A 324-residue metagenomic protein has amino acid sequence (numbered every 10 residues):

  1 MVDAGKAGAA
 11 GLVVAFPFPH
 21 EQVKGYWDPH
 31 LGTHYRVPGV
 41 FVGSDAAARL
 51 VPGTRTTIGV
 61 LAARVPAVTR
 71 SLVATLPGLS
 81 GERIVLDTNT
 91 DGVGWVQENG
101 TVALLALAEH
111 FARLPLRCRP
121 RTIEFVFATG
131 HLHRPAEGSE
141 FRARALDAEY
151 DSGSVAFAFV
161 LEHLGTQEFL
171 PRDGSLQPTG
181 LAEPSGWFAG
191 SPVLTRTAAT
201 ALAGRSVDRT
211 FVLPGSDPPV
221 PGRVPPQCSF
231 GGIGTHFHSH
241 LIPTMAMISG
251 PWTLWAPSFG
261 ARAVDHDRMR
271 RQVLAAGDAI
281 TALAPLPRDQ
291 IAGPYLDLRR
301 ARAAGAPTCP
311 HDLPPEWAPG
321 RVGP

Functional and structural regions predicted by a protein language model:
M1, G32-V40, V60-A63, N89-Q97 (+3 more regions): Second-shell loop/turn segments in exported
M1-P38, R223: Extracellular/luminal Protease-associated
A10-A15, G39-F41, V73-T75, R83-D87 (+5 more regions): Structural recognition of the beta-strand scaffold that forms the well-ordered cores of secreted hydrolase catalytic
H20-Y26, G94-Q97, H133-G138, Q167-P171 (+1 more regions): Extracytoplasmic/secreted cell-surface and envelope-processing proteins
E21, W27-E98, A106-L114: Soluble metallo-hydrolase cores and metallopeptidase-like ectodomains found primarily in the secretory/periplasmic
G81, A128-H240, T244, G320: Metal-dependent peptidase/peptidase-like ectodomains
H110-A136: Short helix-loop-beta-strand segments that form the rim/entrance of peptidase-like active sites
I123, S249-G323: His/Asp/Glu-rich mid-to-C-terminal helical/loop segments that flank catalytic regions of hydrolases
